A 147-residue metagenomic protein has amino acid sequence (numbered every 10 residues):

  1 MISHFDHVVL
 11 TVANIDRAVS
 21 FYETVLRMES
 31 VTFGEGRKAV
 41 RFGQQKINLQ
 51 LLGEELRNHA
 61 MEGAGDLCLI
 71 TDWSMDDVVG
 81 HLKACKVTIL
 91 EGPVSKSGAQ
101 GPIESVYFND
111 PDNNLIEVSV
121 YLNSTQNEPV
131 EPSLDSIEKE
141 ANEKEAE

Functional and structural regions predicted by a protein language model:
M1-D16, G65-L67, Y121-E147: N-terminal beta-strand motif that seeds the catalytic metal site of vicinal oxygen chelate
N14-E29: Amphipathic alpha-helical segments
I15-D16, L67-L115: Vicinal oxygen chelate
E29-G63, F108, L115-V120: Conserved short beta-strand elements that form part of the metal-binding/catalytic scaffold of enzyme active sites
G36-R37, K96-S97, L122, N127: Conserved beta-strand edge residues that scaffold enzyme active sites
